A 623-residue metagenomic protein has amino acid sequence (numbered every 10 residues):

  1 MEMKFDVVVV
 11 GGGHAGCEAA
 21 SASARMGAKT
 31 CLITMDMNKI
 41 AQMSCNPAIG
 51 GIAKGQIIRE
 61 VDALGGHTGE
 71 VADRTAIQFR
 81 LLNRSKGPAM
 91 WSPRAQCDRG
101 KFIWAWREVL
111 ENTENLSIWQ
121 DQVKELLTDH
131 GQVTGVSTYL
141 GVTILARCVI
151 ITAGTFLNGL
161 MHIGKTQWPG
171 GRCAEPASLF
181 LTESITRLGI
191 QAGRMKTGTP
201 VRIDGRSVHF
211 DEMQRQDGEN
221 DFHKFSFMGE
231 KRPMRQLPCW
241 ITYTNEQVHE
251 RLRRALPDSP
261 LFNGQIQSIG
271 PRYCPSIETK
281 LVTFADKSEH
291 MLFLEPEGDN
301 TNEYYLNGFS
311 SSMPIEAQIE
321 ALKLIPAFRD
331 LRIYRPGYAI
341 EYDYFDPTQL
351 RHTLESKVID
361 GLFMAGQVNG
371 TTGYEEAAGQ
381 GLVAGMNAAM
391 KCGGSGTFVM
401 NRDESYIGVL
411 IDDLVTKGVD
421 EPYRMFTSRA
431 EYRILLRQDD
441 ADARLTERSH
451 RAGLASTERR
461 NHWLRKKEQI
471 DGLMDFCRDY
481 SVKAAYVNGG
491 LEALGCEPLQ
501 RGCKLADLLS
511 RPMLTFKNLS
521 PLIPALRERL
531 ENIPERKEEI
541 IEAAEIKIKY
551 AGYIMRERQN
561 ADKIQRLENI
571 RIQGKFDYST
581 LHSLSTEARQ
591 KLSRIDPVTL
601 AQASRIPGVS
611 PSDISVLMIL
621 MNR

Functional and structural regions predicted by a protein language model:
E2-A15: Beta1/beta-strand and adjacent pyrophosphate-binding region of the FAD-binding site in flavoprotein oxidoreductases
M3-F5, Y139-C148: Core beta-strand elements of the Rossmann-like FAD/NAD(P) dinucleotide-binding domain in flavoenzyme oxidoreductases
S21-E125, L140, T152-R172, P176 (+3 more regions): Conserved N-terminal/central alpha/beta ligand/cofactor-binding core
D36-N38, K54, T182-I319, I407 (+3 more regions): An anion/pyrophosphate-binding glycine-rich loop and adjacent beta-alpha core in soluble alpha-beta enzymes
L127-T143: Conserved beta-strand-loop-beta-strand element in the redox core of flavoprotein oxidoreductases
Y305-T371, V399-D412, K537-K591, D596: A glycine-rich dinucleotide-binding beta-alpha-beta segment and adjacent secondary-structure elements that constitute
A377-F398: Internal hydrophobic alpha-helix adjacent to the cofactor/substrate pocket in enzyme cavities
R429, T446-I614, I619-R623: Extended, charge-enriched "interface" segments that sit outside catalytic cores
